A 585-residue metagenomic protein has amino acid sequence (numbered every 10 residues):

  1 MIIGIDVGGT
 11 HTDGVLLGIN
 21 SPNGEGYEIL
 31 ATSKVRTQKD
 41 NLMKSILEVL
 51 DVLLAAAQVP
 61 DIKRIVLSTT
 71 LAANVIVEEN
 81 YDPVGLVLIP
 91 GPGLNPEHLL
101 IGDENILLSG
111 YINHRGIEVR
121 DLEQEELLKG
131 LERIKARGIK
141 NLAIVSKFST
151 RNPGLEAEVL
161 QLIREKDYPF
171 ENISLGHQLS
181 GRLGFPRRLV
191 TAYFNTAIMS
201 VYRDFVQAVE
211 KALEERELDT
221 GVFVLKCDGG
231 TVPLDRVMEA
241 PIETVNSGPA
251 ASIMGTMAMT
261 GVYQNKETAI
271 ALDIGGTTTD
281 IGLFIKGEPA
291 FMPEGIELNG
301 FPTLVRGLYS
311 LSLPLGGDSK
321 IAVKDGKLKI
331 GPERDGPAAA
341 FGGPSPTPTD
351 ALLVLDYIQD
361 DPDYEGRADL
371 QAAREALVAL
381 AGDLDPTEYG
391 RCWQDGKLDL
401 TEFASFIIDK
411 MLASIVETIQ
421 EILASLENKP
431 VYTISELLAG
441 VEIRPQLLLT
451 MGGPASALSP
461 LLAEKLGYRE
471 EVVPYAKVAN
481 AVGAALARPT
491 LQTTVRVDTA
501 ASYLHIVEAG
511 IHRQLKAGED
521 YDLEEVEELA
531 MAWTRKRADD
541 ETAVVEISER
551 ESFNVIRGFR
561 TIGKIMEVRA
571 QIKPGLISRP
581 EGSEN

Functional and structural regions predicted by a protein language model:
M1-N585: N-terminally biased helix-coil "hinge/interface" segments that flank
